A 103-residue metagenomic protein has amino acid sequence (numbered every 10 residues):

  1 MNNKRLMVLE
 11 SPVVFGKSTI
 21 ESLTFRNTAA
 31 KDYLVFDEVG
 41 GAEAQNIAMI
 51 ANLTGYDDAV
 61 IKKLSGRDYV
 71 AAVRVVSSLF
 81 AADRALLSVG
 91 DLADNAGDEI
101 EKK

Functional and structural regions predicted by a protein language model:
M1-T19, K31-Y33, K63-K103: Charged interaction scaffolds used for protein-protein
T28-V60: Acidic, aromatic-enriched beta-alpha/helix-loop junctions
